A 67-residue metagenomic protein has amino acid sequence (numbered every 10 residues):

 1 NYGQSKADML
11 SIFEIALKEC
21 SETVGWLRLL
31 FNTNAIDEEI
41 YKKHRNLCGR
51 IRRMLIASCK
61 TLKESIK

Functional and structural regions predicted by a protein language model:
N1-K67: Short, C-terminally biased terminal segments at protein or domain edges
